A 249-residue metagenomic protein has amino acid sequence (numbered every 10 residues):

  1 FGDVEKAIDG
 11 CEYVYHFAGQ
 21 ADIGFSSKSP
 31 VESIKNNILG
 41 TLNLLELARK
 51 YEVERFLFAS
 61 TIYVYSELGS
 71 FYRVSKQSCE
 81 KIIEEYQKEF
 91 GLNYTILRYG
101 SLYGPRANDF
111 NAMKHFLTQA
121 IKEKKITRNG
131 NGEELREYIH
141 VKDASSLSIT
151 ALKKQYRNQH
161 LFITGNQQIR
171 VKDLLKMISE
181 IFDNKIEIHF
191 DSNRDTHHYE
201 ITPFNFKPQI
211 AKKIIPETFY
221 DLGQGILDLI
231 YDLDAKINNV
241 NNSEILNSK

Functional and structural regions predicted by a protein language model:
F1-R98: N-terminal Rossmann-like NAD(P)+-binding domain of SDR-like oxidoreductases, especially those catalyzing
G2-D3, G104, R194-H198: A short acidic, often aromatic-flanked loop/helix-cap motif at beta-alpha or helix-coil junctions that lines enzyme
G2-E5, G24, V31, L42 (+7 more regions): Residues in well-ordered alpha-helical elements
S26, G100-S101, H160-I163: Short-chain dehydrogenase/reductase
L44, I83, F116, P208-K212: Structural element of the ATP-grasp superfamily
Y63, S101, Q168: PG/GG-rich flexible active-site loop of Rossmann-like NAD(P)H-dependent oxidoreductases, especially the SDR superfamily
F71-R73, Q77, K81-R136, V141-T150 (+1 more regions): NAD(P)-dependent short-chain dehydrogenase/reductase
K124-K249: C-terminal substrate-binding subdomain of Rossmann-fold SDR/epimerase-dehydratase oxidoreductases
